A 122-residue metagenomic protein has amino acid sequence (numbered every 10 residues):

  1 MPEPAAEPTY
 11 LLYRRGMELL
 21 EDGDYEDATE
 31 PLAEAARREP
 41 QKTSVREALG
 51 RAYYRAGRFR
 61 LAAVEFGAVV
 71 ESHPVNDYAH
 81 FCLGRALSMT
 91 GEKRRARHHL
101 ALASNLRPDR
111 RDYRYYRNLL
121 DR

Functional and structural regions predicted by a protein language model:
P4, R38, S72, N105-L106: Structural marker of alpha-solenoid helical repeat scaffolds
A6-R38: Alpha-helical segment of the N-proximal tetratricopeptide repeat
D22-E34, A56-A68, T90-L102: Structural signature of tandem alpha-helical TPR/SEL1-like repeats, specifically the intra-repeat loop/turn
R85-D112, N118: TPR/TPR-like (Sel1-like) alpha-helical repeat modules
